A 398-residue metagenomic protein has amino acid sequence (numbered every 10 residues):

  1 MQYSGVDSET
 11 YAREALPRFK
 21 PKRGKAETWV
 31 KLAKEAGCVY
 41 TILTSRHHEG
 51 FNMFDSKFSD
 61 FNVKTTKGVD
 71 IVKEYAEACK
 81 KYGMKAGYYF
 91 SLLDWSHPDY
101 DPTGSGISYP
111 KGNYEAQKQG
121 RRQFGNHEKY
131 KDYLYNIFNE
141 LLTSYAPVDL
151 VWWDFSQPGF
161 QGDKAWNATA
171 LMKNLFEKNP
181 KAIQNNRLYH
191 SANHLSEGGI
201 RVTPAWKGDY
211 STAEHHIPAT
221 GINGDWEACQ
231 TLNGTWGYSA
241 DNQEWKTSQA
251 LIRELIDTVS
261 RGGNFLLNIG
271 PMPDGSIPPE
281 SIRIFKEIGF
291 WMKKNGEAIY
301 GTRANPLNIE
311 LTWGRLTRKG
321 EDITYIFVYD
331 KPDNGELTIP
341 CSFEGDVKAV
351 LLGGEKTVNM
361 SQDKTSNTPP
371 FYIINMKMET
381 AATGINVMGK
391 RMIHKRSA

Functional and structural regions predicted by a protein language model:
M1-A398: Mature catalytic domains of secreted/periplasmic carbohydrate-active enzymes
